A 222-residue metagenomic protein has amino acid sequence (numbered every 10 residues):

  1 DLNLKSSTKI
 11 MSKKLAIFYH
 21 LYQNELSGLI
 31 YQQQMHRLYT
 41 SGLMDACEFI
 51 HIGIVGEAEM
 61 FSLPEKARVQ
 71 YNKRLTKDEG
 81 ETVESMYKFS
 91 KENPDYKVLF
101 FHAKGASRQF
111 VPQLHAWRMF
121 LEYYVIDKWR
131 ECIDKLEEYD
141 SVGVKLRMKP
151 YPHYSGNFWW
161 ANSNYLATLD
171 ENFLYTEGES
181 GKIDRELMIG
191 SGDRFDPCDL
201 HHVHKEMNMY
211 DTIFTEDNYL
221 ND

Functional and structural regions predicted by a protein language model:
L2-L4: Short hydrophobic targeting helices and cationic amphipathic motifs that mediate membrane/organellar targeting
T8-D222: ER/Golgi luminal nucleotide-sugar-dependent glycosyltransferases, focusing on the catalytic module
